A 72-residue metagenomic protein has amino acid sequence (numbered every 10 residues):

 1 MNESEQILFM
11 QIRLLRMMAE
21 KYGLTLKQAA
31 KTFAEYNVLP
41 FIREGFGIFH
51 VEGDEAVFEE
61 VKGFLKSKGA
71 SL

Functional and structural regions predicted by a protein language model:
M1-L72: C-terminal alpha-helical interaction appendages
